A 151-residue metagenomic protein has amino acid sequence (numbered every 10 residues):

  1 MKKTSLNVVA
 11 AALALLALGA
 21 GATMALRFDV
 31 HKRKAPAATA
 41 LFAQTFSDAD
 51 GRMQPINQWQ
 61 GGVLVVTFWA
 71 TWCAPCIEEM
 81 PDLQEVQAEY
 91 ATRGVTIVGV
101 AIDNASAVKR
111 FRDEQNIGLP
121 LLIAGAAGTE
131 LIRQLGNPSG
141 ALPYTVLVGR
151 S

Functional and structural regions predicted by a protein language model:
M1-S47: N-terminal targeting signals for export/organelle localization
V8, F111-L119, A124-S151: Thiol/disulfide oxidoreductase modules built on the thioredoxin-like
Q44, F68-W69, F111, L119: Conserved hydrophobic/aromatic "anchor" residues that stabilize well-ordered secondary structure elements
Q54-A74, L83: Short active-site neighborhood of thiol/selenol oxidoreductases, capturing the structured segment around
W59-G62, T92, G118, G140: Active-site acidic short loop of glycosyltransferases
T71-E78, P143-Y144: C-type cytochrome heme c attachment motif
I77-N116, A126-R133: Structural microenvironment flanking redox-active thiols in thiol-disulfide oxidoreductases
